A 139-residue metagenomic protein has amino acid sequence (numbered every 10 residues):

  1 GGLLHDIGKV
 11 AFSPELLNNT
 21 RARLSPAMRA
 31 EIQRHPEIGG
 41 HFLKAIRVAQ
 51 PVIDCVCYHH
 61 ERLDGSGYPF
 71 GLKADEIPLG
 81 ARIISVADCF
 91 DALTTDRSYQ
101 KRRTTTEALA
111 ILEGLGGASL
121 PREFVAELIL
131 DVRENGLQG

Functional and structural regions predicted by a protein language model:
G1-G139: Histidine- and acidic-residue-rich, metal-dependent catalytic cores
